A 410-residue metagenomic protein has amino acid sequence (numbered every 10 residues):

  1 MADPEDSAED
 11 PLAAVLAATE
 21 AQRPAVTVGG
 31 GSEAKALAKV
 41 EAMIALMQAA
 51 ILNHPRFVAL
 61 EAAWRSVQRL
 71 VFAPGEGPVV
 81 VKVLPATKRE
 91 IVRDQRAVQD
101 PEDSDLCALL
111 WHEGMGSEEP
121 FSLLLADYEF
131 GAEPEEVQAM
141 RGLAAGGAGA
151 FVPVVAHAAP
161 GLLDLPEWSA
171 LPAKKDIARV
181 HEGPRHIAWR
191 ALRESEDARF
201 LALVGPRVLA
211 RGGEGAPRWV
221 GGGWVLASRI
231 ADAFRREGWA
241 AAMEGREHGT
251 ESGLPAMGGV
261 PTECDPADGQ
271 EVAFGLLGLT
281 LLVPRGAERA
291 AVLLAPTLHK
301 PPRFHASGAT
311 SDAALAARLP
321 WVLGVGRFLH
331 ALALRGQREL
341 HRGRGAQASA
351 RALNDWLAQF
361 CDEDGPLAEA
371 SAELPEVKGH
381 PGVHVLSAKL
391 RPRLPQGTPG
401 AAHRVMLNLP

Functional and structural regions predicted by a protein language model:
M1-R89, R96: N-terminal-proximal low-complexity accessory segments that begin disordered and transition into the first
V28-A36, I51-P55, G131, P320 (+2 more regions): Short acidic, glycine/proline-enriched loop segments that cap or flank alpha-helices
M43, M47, A63-L70, G146 (+3 more regions): Generic, well-ordered alpha-helical scaffold segments in large soluble proteins
A62-A132: Long, charge-patterned amphipathic interaction tracts in eukaryotic proteins
G116-E263: Extended, regular secondary-structure scaffolds
G213-S349, C361, A401-M406: Long, contiguous, structured domain-core segments that constitute the functional module of a protein
D355-G379: C-terminal structured domain segments
S371-P410: C-terminal edge-of-domain segments
